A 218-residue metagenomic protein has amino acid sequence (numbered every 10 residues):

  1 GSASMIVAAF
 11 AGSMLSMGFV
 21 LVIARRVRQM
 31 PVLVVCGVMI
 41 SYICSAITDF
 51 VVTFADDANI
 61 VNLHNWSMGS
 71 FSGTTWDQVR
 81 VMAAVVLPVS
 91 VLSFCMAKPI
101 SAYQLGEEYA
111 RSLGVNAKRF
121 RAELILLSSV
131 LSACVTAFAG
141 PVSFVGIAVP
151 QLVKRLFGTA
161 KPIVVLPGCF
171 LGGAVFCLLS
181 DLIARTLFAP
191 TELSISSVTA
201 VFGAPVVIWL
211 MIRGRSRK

Functional and structural regions predicted by a protein language model:
G1-K218: Alpha-helical transmembrane segments in inner-membrane proteins
